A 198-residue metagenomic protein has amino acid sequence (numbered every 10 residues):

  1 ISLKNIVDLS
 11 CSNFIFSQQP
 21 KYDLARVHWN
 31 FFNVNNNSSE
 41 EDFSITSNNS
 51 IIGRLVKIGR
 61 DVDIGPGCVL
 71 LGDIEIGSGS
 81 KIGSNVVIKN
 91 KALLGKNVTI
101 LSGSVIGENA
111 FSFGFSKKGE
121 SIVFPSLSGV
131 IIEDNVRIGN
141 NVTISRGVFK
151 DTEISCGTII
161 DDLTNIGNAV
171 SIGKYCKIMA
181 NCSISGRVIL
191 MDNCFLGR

Functional and structural regions predicted by a protein language model:
I1-V7: Extracellular/luminal Protease-associated
N5, P20-Y22, V86, F111: Short, acidic/turn-prone active-site loops that include or flank metal/cofactor- and phosphate-binding residues
L9-C11: Short, structured coil segments at secondary-structure junctions
N13-A25, N30: Switch/coupling subdomain of P-loop NTPase systems
N36-N37: Compact structured core domains
E40-R198: Structural signal for interior beta-strand "rungs" in well-ordered beta-sheet cores of soluble enzyme domains
